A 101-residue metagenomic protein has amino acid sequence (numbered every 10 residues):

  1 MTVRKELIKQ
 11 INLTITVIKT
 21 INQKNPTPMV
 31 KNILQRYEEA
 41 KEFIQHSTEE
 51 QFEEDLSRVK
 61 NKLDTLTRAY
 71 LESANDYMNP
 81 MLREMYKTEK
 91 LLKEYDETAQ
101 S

Functional and structural regions predicted by a protein language model:
M1-L34, E94: Short terminal alpha-helical segments
I8, T27-E39, S57, L82-Y86: Short, charged, amphipathic alpha-helical segments
N12, K19, E38, Q45 (+3 more regions): Alpha-helical coiled-coil heptad-repeat register
K19-K31, Q45-E53, L71-L82, Q100-S101: Charged, low-complexity interaction regions
E38-E49, N61-L71: Short alpha-helix boundary/capping elements
R58-S101: Amphipathic alpha-helical binding modules
